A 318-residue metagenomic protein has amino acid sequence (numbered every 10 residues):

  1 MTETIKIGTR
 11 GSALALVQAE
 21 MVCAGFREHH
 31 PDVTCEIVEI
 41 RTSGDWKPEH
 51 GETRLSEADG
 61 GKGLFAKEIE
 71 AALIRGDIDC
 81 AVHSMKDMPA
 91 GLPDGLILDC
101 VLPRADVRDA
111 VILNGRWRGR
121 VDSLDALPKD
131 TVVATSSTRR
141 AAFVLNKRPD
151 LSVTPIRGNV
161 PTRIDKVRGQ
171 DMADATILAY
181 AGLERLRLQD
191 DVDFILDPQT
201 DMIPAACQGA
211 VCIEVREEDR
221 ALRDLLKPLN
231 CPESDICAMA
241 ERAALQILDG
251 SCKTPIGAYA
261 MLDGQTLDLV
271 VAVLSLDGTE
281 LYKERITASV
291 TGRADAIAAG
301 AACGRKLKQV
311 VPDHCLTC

Functional and structural regions predicted by a protein language model:
T2-E49, S56-D59, A66, M85 (+1 more regions): Small-molecule-sensing regulatory modules
K6-G8, A81, D99, A134 (+1 more regions): Short, well-ordered beta-strand segments
R54-D109, L113-G115: N-terminal glycine-rich phosphate/adenylate-binding segment common to multiple enzyme folds
M85-K86, D94-D150: A conserved helix-loop-strand patch within extracytoplasmic ligand-binding domains of the periplasmic binding
G91-L92, F143, L186-R187: Glycine/Thr-rich phosphate-binding loops of Rossmann-like dinucleotide-binding domains
